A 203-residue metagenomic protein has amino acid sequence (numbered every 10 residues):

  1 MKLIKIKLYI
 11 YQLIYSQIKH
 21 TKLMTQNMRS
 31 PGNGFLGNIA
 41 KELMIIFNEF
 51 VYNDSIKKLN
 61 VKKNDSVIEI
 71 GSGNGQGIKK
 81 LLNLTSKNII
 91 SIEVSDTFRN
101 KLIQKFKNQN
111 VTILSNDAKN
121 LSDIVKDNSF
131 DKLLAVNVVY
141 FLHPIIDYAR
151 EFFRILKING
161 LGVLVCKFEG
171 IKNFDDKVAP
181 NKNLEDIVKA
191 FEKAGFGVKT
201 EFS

Functional and structural regions predicted by a protein language model:
K2-L36, E49: N-terminal, positively charged/glycine-rich alpha-helical extensions of SAM-dependent methyltransferases
L36-N53: Conserved SAM-binding loop and adjacent beta-strand
D65, G160: Glycine-centered, small-residue-biased loops immediately flanking beta-strands in adenine/cofactor-binding cores
I68-E69, G73-L121: Class I SAM-dependent methyltransferase SAM/SAH-binding core
D123-L133: A short acidic, Gly/Pro-enriched loop at the edge of an enzyme's catalytic core that lines a small-molecule cofactor
K132-I145: A short SAM/SAH-binding and catalytic strip from SAM-dependent methyltransferases
I146-I158: A short glycine-rich, Lys/Arg-flanked "PGG" loop and its adjoining helix->strand segment in the class I
V163-A190: Conserved class I S-adenosyl-L-methionine
